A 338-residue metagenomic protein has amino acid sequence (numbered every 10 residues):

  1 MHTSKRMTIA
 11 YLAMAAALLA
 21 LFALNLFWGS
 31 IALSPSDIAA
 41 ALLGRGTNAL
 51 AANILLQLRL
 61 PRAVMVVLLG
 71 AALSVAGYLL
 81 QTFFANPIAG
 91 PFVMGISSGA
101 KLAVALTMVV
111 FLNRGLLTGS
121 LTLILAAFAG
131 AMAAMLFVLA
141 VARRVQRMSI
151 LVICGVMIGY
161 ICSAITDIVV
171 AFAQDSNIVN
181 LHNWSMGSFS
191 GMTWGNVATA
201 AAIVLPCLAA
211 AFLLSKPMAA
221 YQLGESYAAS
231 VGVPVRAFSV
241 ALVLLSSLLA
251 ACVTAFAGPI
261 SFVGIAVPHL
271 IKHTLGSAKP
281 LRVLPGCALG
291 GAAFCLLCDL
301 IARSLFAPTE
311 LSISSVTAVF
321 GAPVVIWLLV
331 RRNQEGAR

Functional and structural regions predicted by a protein language model:
M1-R338: Alpha-helical transmembrane segments in inner-membrane proteins
